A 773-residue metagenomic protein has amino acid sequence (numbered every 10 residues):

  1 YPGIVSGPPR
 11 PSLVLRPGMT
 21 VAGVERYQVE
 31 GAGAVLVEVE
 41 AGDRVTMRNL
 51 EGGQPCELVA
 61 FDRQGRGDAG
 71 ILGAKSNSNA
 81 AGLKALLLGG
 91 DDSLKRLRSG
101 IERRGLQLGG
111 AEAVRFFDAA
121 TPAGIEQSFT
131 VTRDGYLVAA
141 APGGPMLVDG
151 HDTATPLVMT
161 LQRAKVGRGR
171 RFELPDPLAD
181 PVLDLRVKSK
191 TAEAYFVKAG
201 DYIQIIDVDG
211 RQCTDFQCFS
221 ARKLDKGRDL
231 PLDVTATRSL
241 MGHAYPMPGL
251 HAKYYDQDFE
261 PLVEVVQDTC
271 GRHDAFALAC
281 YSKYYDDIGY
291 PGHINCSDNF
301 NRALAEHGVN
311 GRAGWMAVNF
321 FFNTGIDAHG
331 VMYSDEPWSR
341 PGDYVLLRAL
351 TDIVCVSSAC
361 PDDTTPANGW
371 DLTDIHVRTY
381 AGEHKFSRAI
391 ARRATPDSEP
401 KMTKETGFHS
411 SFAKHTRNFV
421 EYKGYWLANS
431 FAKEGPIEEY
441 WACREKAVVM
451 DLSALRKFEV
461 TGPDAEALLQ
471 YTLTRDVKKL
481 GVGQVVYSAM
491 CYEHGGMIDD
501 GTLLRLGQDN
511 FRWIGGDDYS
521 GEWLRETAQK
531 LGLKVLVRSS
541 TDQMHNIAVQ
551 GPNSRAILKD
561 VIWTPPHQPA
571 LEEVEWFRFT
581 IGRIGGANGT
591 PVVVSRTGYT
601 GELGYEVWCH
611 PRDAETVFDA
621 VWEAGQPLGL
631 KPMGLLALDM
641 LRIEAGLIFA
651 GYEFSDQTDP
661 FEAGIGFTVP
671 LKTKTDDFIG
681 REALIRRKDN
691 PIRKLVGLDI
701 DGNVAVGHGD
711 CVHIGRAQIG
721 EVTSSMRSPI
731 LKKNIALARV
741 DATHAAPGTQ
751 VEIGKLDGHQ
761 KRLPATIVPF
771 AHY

Functional and structural regions predicted by a protein language model:
Y1-R392: Acidic, Ser/Thr/Pro
V21, P122-G124, G325, D451 (+1 more regions): Glycine-rich strand-loop-strand elements at beta-sheet edges
V39, V131, V197, V460 (+3 more regions): Hydrophobic residues in beta-strands and at strand termini
G42-R44, G53-P55, D134-G135, G200-Y202 (+10 more regions): Short, surface-exposed beta-edge/turn micro-motifs
R48, P55-E57, I206, C213-F216 (+9 more regions): Short helix/loop capping segments that flank catalytic or ligand/cofactor-binding pockets
H376-M490: Acidic, proline/glycine-enriched N-terminal capping motif
K385-K414, F419, G424-F431, R505-Y773: Conserved, structured C-terminal
Y471-E526, K530: Well-ordered mid-protein domain cores that form the structural environment of catalytic cofactors
